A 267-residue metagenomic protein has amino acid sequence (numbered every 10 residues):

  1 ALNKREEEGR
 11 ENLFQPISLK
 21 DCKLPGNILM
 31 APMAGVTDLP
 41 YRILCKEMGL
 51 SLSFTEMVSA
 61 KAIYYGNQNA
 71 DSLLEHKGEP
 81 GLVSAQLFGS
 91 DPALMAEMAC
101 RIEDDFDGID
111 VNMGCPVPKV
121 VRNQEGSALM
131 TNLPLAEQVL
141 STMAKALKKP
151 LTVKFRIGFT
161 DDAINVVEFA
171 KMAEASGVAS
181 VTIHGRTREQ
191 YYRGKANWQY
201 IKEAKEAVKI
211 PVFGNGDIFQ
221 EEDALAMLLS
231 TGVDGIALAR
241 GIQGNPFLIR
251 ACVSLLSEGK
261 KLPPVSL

Functional and structural regions predicted by a protein language model:
A1-L267: Flavin-dependent oxidoreductase catalytic cores
